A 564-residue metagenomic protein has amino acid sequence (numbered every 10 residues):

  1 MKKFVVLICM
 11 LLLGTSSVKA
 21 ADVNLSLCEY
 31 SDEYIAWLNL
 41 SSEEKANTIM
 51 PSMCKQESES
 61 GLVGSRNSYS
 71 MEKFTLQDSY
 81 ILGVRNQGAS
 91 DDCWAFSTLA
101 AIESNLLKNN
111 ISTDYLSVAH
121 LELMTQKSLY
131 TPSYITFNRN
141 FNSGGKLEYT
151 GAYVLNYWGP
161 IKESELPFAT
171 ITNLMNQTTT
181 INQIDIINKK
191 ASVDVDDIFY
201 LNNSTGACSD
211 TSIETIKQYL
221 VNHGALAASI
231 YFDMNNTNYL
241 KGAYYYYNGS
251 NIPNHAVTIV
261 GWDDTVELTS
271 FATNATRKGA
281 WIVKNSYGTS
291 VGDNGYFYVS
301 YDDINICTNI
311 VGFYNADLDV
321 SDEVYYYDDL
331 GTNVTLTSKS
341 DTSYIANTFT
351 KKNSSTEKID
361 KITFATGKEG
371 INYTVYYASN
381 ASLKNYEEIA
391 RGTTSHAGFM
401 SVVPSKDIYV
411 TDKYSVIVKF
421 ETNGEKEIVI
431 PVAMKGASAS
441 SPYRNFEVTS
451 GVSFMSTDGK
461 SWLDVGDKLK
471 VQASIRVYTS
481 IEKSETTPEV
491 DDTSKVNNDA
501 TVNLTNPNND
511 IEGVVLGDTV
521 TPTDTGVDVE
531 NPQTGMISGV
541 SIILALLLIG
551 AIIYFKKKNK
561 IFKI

Functional and structural regions predicted by a protein language model:
G14-V23, D528-I537: Sec-dependent signal peptide cleavage junction
A21-D78: N-terminal zymogen propeptides
A21-E29, Y69-T75, G88-D91, A95-E103 (+8 more regions): Predominantly the structural core of cysteine protease catalytic domains
E369-R444: Aromatic- and Gly/Pro-enriched, solvent-exposed loop/edge beta-strand patches characteristic of beta-rich domains
K419-S484: Short, surface-exposed beta-strand/loop patches at domain edges that form aromatic-rich interfacial subsites
K483-T534: C-terminal low-complexity, Ser/Thr- and acidic/Pro-rich disordered "stalk" regions positioned immediately N-terminal
S538-K558: A cross-kingdom C-terminal cell-surface attachment/processing module
K560-I564: Cytoplasmic C-terminal tails of single-pass
